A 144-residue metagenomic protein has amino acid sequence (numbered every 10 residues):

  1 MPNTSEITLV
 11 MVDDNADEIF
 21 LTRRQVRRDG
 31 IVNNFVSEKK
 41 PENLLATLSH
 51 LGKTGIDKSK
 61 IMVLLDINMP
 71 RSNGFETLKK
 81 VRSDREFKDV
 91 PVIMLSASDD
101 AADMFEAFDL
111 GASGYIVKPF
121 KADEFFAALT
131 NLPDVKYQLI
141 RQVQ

Functional and structural regions predicted by a protein language model:
M1-V10, A16-N34, E42, S49 (+2 more regions): Non-catalytic signal-transmission and effector/linker regions of two-component phosphorelay proteins
I67-M69: Receiver (REC) domain active-site loop signature in two-component systems and cognate sites in sensor histidine kinases
R71-S72, V81: Hydrophobic residue at a beta-alpha junction that N-caps the helix immediately following a catalytic beta-strand/loop
D99-A102: Conserved phosphotransfer active-site motifs of two-component signaling proteins, especially the receiver
S113: Short, glycine/charged-rich "phosphate-handling" switch motifs in NTP-dependent and phosphotransfer domains
K118: A Lys-centered signature of the CheY-like receiver
